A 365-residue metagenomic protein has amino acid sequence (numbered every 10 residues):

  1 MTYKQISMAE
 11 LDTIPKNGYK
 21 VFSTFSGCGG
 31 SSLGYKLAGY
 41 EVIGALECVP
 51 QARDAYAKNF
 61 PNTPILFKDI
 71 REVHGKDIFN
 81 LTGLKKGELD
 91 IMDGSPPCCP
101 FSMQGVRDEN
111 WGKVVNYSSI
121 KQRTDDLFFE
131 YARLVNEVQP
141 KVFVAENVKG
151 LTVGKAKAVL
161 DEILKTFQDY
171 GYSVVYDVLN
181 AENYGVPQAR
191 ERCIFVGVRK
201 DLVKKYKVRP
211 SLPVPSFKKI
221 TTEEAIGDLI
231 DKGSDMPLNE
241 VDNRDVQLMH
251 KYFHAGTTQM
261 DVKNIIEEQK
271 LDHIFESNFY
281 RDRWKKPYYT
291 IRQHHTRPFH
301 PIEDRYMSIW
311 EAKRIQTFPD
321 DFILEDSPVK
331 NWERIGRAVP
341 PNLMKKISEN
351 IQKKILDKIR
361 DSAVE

Functional and structural regions predicted by a protein language model:
Y3-Q139, K149-L151, A158: Core alpha/beta nucleotide-donor-binding catalytic domains of modification enzymes
M8, E240-E365: C-terminal target-recognition/interaction regions appended to catalytic cores
G27, M92-S95, Y131, F143 (+5 more regions): Conserved small-residue
G29, P50, F129, K157-D161 (+5 more regions): A structural signal for well-ordered alpha-helical segments within the folded catalytic domains of diverse enzymes
L81-I91, C99-E276: Class I S-adenosyl-L-methionine
P96-P97, P140, P187, P319 (+1 more regions): Proline-centered helix-kink/hinge sites
